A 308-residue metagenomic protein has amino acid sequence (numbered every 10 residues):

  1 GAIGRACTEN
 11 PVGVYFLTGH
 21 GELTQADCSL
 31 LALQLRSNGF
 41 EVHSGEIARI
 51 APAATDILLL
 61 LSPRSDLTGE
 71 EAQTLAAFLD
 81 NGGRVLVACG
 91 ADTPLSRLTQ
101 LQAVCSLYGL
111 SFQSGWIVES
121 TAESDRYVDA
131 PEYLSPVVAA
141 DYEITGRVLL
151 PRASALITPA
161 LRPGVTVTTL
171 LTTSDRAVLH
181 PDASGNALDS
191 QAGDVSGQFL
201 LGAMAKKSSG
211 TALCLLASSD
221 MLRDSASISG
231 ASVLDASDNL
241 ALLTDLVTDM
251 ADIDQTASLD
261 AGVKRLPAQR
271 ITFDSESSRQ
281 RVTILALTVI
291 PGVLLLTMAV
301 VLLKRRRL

Functional and structural regions predicted by a protein language model:
G1-L308: Short, surface-exposed patches at the edges or C-terminal ends of soluble domains, predominantly
